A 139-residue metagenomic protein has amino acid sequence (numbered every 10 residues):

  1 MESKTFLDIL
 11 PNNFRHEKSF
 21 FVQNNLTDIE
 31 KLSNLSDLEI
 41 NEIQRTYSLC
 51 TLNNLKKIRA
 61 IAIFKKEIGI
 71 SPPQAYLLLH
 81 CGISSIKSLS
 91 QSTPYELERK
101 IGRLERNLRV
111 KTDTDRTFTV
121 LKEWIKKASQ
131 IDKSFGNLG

Functional and structural regions predicted by a protein language model:
M1-G139: C-terminal extensions
